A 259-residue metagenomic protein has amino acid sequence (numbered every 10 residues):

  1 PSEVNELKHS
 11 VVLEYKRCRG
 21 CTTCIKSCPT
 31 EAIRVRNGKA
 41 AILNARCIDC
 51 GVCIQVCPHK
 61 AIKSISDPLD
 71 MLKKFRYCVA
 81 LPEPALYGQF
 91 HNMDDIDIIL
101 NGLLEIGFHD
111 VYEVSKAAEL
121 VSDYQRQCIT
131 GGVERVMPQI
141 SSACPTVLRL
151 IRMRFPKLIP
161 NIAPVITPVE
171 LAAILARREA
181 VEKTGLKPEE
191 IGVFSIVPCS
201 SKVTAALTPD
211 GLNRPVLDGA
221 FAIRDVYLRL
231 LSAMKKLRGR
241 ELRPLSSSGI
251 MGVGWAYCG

Functional and structural regions predicted by a protein language model:
P1-N44, I48, V52-D67: Iron-sulfur cluster-binding cysteine motifs and their immediate structural context in ferredoxin-like electron-transfer
I65-G259: Iron-sulfur-associated redox domains of electron-transfer enzymes in respiratory and anaerobic energy metabolism
